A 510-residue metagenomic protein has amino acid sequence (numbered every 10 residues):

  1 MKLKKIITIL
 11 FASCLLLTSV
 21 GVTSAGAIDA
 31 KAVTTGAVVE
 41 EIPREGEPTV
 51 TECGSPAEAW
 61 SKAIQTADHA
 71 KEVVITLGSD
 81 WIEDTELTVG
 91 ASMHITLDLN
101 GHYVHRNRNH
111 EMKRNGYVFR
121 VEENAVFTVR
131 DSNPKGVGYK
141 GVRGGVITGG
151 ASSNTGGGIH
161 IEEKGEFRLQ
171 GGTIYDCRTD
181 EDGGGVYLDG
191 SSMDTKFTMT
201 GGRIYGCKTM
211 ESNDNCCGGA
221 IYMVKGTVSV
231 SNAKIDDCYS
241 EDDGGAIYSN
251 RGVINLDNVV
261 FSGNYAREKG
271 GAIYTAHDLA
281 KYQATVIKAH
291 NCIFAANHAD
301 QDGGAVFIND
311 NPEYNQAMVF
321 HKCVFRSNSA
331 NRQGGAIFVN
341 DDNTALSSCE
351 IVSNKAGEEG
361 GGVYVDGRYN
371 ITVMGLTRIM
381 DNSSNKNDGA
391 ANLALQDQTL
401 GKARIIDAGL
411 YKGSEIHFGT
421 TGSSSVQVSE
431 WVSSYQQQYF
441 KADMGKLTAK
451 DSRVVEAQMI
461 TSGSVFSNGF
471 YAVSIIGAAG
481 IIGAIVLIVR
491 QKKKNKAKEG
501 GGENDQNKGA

Functional and structural regions predicted by a protein language model:
M1-L10: Bacterial N-terminal signal peptides that target proteins for export
L17, V473-A484: Core hydrophobic alpha-helical transmembrane segments of single-pass membrane proteins
L17-I28: C-terminal segment of classical bacterial N-terminal signal peptides
I28-T66, M374-G469, A478, K493-K494: Extracellular/surface-exposed low-complexity segments
T66-E83, I95-H102: Glycine-rich repeat segments that build the extracellular carbohydrate-interaction surface of secreted and virion
I82-T96, H105-D131, T148-F167, E181-G183 (+7 more regions): Extracellular beta-strand-rich solenoid/capping regions of secreted or surface-exposed proteins that bind or remodel
G101-N115, S132-T155, Q170-D182, T195-C217 (+9 more regions): Beta-strand-rich solenoid/repeat architectures in extracellular/passenger domains of polysaccharide-targeting enzymes
I482-A510: C-terminal membrane-anchoring or membrane-association module
